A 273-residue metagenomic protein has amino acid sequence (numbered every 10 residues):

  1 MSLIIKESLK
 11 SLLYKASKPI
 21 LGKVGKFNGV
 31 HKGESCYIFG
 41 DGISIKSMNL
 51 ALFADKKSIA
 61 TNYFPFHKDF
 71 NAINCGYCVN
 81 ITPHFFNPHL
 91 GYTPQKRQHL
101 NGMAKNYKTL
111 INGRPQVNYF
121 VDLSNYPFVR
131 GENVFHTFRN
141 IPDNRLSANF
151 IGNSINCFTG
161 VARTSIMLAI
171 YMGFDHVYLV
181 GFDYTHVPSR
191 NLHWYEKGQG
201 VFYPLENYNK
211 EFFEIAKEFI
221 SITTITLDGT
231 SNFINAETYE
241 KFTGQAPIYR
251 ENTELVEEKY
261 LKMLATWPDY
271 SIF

Functional and structural regions predicted by a protein language model:
M1-F273: Metal-ion/cofactor- or nucleotide/acyl-coenzyme-handling active-site neighborhoods
